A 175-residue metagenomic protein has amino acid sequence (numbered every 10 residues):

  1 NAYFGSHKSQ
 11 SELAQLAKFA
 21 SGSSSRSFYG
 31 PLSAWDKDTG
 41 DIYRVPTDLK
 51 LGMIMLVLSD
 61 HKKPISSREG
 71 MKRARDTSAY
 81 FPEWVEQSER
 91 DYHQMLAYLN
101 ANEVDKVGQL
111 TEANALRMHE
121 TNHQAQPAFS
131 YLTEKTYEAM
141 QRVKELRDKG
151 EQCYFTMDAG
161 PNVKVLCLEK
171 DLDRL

Functional and structural regions predicted by a protein language model:
N1-K50: Gly/Ser-rich oxyanion-binding loop with an adjacent helix/lid that shapes the negatively charged ligand pocket
D48-L175: C-terminal nucleotide
